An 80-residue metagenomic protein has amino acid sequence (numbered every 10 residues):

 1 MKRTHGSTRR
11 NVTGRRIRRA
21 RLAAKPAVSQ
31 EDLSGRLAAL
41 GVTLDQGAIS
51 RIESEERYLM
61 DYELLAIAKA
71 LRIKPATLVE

Functional and structural regions predicted by a protein language model:
M1-P26, A76: A short, Lys/Arg-rich alpha-helix, primarily the initiator
R15, E31, G47, D61-L64: Short alpha-helical elements of helix-turn-helix
R18, L22, A38, K69: Short polybasic/polar patches that bind polyanions
A20, I52-E55: Heptad-repeat coiled-coil/leucine-zipper interface motif in alpha-helices, recognizing the periodic a/d hydrophobic core
K25-R51: Short alpha-helical DNA-recognition segment
R36, E56, M60-T77: DNA major-groove recognition helix of helix-turn-helix/homeodomain DNA-binding modules
E80: Phosphate-coordinating loops and pocket residues in cytosolic domains that bind phosphorylated ligands
